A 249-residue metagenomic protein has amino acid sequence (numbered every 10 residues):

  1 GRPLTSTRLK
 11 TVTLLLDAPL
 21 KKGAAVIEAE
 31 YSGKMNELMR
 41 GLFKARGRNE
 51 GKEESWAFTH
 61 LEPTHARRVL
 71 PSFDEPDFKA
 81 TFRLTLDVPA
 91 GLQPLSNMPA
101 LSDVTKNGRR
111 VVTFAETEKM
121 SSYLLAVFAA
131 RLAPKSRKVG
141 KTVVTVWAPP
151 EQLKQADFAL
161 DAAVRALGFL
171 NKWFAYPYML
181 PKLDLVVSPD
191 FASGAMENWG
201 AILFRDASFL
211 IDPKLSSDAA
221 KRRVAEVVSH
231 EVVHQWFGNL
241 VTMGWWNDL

Functional and structural regions predicted by a protein language model:
G1-N49, N107: A surface-exposed beta-strand-loop module
G1-R2, E53, G91: Solvent-exposed beta-hairpin/edge-strand motifs
T13-L14, A66-V69: Short acidic, glycine/Ser/Thr-rich loop/turn "cap" segments at secondary-structure junctions
Y31, N198, W236: Short glycine/serine/threonine-biased micro-segments
E50-W56, P76: N-terminal, polar/Ser/Thr-rich
T59-T64, P71-S229, W246-D248: Hydrophobic helix-coil surface modules that form long, contiguous segments used for peptide/substrate interaction
V232-N247: Catalytic Zn2+-binding segment of zinc metalloproteases
